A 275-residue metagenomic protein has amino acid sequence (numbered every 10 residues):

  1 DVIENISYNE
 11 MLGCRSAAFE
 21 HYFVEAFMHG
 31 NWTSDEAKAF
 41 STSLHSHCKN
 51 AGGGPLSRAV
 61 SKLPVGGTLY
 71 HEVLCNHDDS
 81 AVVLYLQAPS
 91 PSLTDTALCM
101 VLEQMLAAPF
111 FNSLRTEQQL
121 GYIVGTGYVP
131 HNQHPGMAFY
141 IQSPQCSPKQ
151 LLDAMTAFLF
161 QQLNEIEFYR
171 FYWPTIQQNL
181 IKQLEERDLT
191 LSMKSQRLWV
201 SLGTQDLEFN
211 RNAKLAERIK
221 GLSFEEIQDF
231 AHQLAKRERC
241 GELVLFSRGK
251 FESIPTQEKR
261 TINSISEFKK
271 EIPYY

Functional and structural regions predicted by a protein language model:
D1-L56, Q87-P89, E117-Q118, Y122-Y275: Charge-rich, well-structured scaffold segments of protease-associated domains
S57-N76, Q177-R187: Short, conserved secondary-structure transition motifs
R58-S61, L98-V101, D206: Intrinsically disordered, low-complexity segments enriched in polar/charged residues with Gly/Pro, especially when
L84, T94-L106: Active/ligand-binding-proximal structured segments within catalytic/core domains that scaffold catalytic residues
